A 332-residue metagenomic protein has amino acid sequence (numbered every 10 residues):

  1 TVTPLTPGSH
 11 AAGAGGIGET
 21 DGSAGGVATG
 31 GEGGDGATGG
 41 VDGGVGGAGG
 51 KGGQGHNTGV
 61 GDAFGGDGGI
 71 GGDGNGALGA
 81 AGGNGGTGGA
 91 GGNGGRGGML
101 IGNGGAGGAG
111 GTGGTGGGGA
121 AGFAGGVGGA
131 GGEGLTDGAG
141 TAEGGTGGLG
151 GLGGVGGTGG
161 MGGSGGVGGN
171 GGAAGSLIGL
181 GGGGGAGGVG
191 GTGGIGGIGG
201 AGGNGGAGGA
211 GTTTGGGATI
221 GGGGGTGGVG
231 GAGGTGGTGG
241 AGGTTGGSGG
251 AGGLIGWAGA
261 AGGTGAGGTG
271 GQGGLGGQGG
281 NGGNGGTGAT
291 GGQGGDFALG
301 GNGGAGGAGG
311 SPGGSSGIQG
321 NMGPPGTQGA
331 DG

Functional and structural regions predicted by a protein language model:
T1-G332: Collagen triple-helix signature
